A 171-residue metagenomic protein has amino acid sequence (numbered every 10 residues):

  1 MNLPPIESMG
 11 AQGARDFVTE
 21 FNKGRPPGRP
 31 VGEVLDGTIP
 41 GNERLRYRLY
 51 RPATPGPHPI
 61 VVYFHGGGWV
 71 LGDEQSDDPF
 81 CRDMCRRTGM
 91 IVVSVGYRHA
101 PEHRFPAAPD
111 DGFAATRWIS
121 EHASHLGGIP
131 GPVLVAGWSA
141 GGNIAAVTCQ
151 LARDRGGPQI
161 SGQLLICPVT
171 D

Functional and structural regions predicted by a protein language model:
M1-L49: A glycine/proline-hinged amphipathic helix-loop "lid/cap" segment that gates access to hydrophobic ligand pockets
Y47-P57: Short beta-strand-to-loop junctions in surface cap/lid or active-site-entrance loops
Y50, F64-G66, C167: The conserved beta1-alpha1 loop
P57-G67: Short beta-strand element of the alpha/beta-hydrolase
I60, G89-V93: A fold-wide structural signal in alpha/beta-hydrolase
D73-E74, F80, V93-G131: Catalytic nucleophile-loop/oxyanion-hole region of alpha/beta-hydrolase and closely related hydrolase-like folds
A114-D171: Primarily recognizes the serine-hydrolase "nucleophile elbow" in alpha/beta-hydrolase and SGNH/GDSL folds
